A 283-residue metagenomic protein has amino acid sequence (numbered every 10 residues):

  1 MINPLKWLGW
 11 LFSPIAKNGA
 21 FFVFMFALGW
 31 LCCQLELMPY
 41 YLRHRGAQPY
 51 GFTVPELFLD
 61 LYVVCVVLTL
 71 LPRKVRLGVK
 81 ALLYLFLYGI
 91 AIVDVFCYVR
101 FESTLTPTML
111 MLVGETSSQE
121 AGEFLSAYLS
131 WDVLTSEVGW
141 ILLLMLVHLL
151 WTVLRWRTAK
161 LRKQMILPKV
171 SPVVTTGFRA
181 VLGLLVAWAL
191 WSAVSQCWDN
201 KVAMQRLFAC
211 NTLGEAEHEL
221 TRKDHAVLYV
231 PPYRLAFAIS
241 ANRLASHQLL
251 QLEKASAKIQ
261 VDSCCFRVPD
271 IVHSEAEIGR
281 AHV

Functional and structural regions predicted by a protein language model:
I2-E215: Transmembrane and membrane-interface helices of multi-pass, inner-membrane envelope-modifying transferases
A189-S274: Membrane-interface segments at or immediately adjacent to transmembrane helices that form the boundary between
E275-G279: Short, compositionally biased segments
A281-V283: Conserved small/polar residues in nucleotide/adenosyl-binding loops
